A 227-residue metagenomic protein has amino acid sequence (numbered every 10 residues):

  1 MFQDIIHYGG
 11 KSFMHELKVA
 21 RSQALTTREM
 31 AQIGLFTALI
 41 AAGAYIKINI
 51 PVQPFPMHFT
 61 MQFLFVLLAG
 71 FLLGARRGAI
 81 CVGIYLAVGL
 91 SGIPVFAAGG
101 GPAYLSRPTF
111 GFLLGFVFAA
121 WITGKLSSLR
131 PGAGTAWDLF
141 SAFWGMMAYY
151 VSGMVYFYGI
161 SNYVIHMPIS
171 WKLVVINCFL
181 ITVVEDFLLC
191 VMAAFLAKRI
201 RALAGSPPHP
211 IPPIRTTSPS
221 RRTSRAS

Functional and structural regions predicted by a protein language model:
F2-C81: Hydrophobic transmembrane alpha-helices
I5, G9-S22, R28-L35, A42 (+2 more regions): Short helix-perturbing small/polar motifs within transmembrane alpha-helices
G9, F13, A87-P94, N162-K172: Peri-membrane helix termini and adjoining interfacial loops of integral membrane proteins
R21, A204-S227: Short, highly charged, low-complexity non-transmembrane loops/tails of multi-pass membrane proteins
L25-F36, F59-V66, G78, P108 (+5 more regions): Residue-level signature of transmembrane alpha-helical entry/exit and packing/kink sites in multi-pass membrane
L39, G43, K47, A69 (+12 more regions): Alpha-helical membrane-inserting segments
K47-I122: Alpha-helical membrane segments and adjacent membrane-interface helices in multi-pass membrane proteins
F55, G134-P212: Membrane-embedded alpha-helical hairpins and interfacial helices in multi-pass inner-membrane proteins
